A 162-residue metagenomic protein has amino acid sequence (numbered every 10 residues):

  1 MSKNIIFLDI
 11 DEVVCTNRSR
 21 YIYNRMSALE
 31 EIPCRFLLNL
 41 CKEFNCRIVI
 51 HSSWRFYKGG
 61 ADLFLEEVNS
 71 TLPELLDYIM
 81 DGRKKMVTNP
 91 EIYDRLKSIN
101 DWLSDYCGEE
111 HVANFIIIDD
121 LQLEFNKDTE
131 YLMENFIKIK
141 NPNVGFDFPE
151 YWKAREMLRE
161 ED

Functional and structural regions predicted by a protein language model:
M1-R47: Active-site neighborhood of HAD-like aspartate-dependent phosphohydrolases
N4-I6, C46-V49, A113-I116, F136: Hydrophobic beta-strand segments of well-ordered beta-sheets in folded domains
L8-I10, H51-W54, I118-D120: Short His-Asn-centered micro-motif
C15-N17, Y57-A61, L123-D128, D147: Short catalytic/ligand-binding loop motif for oxyanion handling, primarily in non-cytosolic enzymes, centered on
Y23-M26, E66-V68, M133-F136: Glycine-rich, phosphate-binding/catalytic loops in enzymes
S27-L37, A61-F64, Y93-K97: Well-ordered, non-membrane alpha-helical segments in soluble/globular domains
F44-F64: Substrate-recognition element of Asp-dependent hydrolases with the DxDx(T/V) motif
L72-D162: C-terminal cap/substrate-recognition subdomain and adjoining C-terminal extension of metal-dependent phosphatase-like
